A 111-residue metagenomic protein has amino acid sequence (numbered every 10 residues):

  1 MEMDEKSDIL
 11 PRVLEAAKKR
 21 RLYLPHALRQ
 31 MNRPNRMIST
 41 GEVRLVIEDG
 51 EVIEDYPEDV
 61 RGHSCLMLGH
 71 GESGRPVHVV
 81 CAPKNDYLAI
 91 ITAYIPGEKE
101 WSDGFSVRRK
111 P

Functional and structural regions predicted by a protein language model:
M1-P111: Ribonuclease/tRNase effector modules and their secretory precursors
